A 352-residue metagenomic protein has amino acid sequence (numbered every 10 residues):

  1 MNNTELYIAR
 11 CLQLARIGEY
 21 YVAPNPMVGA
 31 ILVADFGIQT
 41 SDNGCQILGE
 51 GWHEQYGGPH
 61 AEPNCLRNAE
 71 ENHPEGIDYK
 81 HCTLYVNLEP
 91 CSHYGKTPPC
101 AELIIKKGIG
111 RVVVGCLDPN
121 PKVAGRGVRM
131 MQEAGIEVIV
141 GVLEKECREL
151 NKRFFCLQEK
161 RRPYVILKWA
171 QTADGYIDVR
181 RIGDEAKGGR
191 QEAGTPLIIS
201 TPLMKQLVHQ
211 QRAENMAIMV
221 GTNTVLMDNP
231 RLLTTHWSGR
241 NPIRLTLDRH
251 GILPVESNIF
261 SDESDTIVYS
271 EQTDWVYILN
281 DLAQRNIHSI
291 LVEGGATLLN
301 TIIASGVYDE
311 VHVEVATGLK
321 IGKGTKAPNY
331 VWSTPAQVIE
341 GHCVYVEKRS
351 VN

Functional and structural regions predicted by a protein language model:
M1, I17-Y21, G51-Q55, P59: Short, N-terminal intrinsically disordered low-complexity segments that are rich in Pro/Gly and polar/charged residues
N2-P26, H73-D78, K96, Y164-N352: Enzymes that bind and transform nitrogen-containing heteroaromatic metabolites
G29: Helix-turn-helix
L32-Q39, N43-E146, D184-E185, R190 (+1 more regions): Zn2+-dependent cytidine deaminase-like catalytic core
A34-D35, E159-K160, R349-S350: Active-site beta-strand termini and strand-to-loop segments that position acidic
G127-R129, R153-C156, T234-H236: Short low-complexity, flexible loop/linker segments enriched in glycine and/or proline with clustered acidic
V128, E144-N151, K205, H209-R212: Hydrophobic, well-ordered secondary-structure segments
N151-Y164: Flexible, polar/acidic helix-loop-strand segments at domain edges
